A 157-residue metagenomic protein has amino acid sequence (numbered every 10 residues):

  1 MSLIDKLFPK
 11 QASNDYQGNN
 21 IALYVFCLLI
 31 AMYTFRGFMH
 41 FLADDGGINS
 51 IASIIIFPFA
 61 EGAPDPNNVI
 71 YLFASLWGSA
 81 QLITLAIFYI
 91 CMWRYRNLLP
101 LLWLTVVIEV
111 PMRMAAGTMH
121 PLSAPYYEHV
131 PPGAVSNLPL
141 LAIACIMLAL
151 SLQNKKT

Functional and structural regions predicted by a protein language model:
M1-D15: Short, Lys/Arg-rich, polar N-terminal cytosolic tail immediately upstream of the first transmembrane signal-anchor
Q17-A43: N-terminal signal-anchor transmembrane alpha helix
Y33-F35, V107-G117: Aromatic-anchored segments of alpha-helical transmembrane domains
I51-Y89: Core segments of alpha-helical transmembrane spans in multipass integral membrane proteins
L85-P100: Juxtamembrane helix-break-helix junctions at the cytosolic face of small multi-pass alpha-helical membrane proteins
A115-P125: Juxtamembrane "helix-exit" motif on the non-cytosolic side of transmembrane helices
P125-L138: Non-cytosolic membrane-interface motifs at loop->transmembrane helix junctions
A142-T157: Membrane-water interface at the C-terminal end of transmembrane alpha helices
